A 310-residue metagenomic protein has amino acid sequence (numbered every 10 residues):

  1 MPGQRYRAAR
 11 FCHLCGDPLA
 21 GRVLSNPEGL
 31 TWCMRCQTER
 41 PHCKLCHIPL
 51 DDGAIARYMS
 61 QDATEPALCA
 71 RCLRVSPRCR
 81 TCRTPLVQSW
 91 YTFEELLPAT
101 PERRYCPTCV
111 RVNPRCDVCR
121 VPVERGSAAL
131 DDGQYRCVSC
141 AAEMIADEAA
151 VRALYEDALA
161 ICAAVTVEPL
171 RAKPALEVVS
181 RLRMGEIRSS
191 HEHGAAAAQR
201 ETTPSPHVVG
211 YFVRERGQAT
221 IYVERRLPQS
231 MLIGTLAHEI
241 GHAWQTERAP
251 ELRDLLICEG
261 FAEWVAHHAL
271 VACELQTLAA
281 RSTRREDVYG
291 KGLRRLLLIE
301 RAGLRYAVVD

Functional and structural regions predicted by a protein language model:
P2-E28, M34-D62, A70-H207: A metal-dependent hydrolase signature that marks the N-terminal structural subdomain at the beginning of catalytic folds
E143, Q276-D310: Amphipathic alpha-helical substructures
E143-A150, Y222-R226, E251-L252: Second-shell loop/turn segments in exported
C162, G234-P250, E259-E263: Active-site recognition of the HExxH zinc-binding catalytic motif
A163, V167, Q245-T246, H267-V271 (+1 more regions): Sec-exported extracytoplasmic/periplasmic mature domains
G194-I233, I240-E247: Active-site scaffold of zinc-dependent metalloenzymes
R248-G290: Post-HExxH zinc-binding segment in Zn-dependent metallohydrolases
